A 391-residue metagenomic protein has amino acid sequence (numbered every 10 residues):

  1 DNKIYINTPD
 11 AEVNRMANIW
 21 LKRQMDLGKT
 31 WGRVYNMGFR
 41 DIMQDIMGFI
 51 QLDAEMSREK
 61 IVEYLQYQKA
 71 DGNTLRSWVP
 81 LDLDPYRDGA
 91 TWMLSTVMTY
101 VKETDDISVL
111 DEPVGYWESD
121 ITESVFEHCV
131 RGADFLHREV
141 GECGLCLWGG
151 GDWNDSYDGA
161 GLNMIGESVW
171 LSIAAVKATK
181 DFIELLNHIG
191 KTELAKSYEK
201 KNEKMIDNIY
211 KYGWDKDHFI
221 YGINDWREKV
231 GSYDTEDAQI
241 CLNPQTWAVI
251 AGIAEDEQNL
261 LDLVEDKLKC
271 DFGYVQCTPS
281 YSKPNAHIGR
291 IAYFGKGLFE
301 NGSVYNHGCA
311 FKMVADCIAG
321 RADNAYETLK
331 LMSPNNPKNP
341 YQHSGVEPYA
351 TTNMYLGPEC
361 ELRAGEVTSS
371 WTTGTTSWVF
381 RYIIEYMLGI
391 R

Functional and structural regions predicted by a protein language model:
D1-K22, D26-T30, F39, S156-Y157 (+4 more regions): Terminal accessory carbohydrate-recognition/targeting modules of carbohydrate-active enzymes
D1-N36, G115, S119-F126, L186-H188 (+2 more regions): Acidic/polar, glycine-enriched structural segments that form the non-catalytic walls/loops of the carbohydrate-binding
N2-G32, E55-Y64, E265-A286: Conserved oxyanion/phosphate-binding beta-strand-loop segments in alpha/beta enzyme cores
K3, V13, A17-N18, K22-M25 (+6 more regions): Aromatic-lined, polymer-binding surfaces characteristic of secreted/periplasmic polysaccharide-degrading enzymes
K3-N7, Y35, L83, R87 (+11 more regions): Hydrophobic alpha-helical scaffolding
T30, Q44, N73-W92, W117-D120 (+4 more regions): Carbohydrate-binding/catalytic loop surfaces
I42, F49-C146, S168-V176, G302-A325 (+5 more regions): Aromatic-rich carbohydrate-recognition surfaces in CAZymes
L75, A174-I288, K330, P334-R363: Catalytic cores of carbohydrate-active enzymes
